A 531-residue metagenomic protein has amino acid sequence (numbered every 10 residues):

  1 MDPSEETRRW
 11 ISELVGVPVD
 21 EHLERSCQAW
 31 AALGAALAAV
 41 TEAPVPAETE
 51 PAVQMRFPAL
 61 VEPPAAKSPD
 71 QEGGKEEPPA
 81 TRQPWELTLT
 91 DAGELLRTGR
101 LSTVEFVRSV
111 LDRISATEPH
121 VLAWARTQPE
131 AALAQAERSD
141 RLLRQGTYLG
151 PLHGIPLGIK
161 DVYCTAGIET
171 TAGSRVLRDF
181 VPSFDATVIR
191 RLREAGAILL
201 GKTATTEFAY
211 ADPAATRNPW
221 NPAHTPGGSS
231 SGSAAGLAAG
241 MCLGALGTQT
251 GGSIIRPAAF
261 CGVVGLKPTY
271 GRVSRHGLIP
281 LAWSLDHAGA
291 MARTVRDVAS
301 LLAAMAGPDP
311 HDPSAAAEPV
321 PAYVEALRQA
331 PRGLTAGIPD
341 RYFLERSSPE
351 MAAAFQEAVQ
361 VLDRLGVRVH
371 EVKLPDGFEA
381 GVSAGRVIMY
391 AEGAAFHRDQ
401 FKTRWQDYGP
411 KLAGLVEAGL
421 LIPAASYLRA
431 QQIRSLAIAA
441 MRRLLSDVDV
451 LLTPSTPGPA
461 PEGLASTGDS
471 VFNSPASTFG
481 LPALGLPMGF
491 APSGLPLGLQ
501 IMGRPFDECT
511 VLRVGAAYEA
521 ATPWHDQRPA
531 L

Functional and structural regions predicted by a protein language model:
M1-A43, A47-Q128, R364, S426 (+1 more regions): An N-terminal boundary/leader segment
V15, L33, V110, A132 (+6 more regions): Residue-level signal for inorganic ion chemistry
K67, Q71-G73, K267-A353, D376 (+1 more regions): A short helix-breaking turn/cap at a secondary-structure junction
P78-T81, H153-A172, E325-P339, V387-R442 (+1 more regions): Short helix-loop capping/hinge segments that flank enzyme active sites or metal/cofactor-binding pockets
G99, G154, E194, I198-L200 (+5 more regions): Glycine-rich, small-residue loops and helix-cap segments that act as flexible hinges at active-site edges
R100-R108, E137, A322, P349-K373 (+2 more regions): Acyltransferase
L133-A134, L142-P213: Acidic/His- and Gly-rich active-site-bordering loop/insert found across diverse amide/peptide-bond hydrolases
F184-P308, S477-Q500: Short glycine/serine-rich loop segments
